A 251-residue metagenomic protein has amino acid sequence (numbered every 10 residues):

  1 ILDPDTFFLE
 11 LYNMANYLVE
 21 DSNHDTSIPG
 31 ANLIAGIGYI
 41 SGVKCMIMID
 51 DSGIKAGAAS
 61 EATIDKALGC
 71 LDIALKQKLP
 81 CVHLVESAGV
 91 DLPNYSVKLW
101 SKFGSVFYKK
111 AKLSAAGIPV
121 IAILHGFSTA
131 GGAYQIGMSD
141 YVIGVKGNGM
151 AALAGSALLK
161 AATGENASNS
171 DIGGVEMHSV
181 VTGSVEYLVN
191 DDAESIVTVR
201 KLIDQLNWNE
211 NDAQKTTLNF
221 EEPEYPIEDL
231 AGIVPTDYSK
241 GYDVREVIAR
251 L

Functional and structural regions predicted by a protein language model:
I1-I121, H125-F127, G131-Y134, M138-L158 (+1 more regions): Terminal-region recognition feature
